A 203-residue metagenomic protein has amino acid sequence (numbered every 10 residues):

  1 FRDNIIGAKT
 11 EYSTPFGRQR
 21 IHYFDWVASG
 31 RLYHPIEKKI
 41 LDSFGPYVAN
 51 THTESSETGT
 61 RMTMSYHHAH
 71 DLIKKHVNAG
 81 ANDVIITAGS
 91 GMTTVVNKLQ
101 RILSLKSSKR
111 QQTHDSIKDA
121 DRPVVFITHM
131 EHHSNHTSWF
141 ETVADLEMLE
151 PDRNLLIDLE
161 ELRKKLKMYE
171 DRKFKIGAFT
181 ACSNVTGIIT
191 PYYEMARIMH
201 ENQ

Functional and structural regions predicted by a protein language model:
F1-Q203: Pyridoxal 5′-phosphate
